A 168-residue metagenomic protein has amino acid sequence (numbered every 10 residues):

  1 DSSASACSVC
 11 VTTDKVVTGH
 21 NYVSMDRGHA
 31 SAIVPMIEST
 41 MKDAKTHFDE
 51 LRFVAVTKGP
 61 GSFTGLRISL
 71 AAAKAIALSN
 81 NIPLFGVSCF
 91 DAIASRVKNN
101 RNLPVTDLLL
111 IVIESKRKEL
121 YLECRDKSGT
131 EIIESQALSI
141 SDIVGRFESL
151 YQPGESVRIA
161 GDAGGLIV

Functional and structural regions predicted by a protein language model:
S2-K58: N-terminal beta-alpha supersecondary unit
V16, P83-V168: Surface "functional belts" at beta-alpha junctions
S24, G28, S79, P104: Residue-level signal for short amphipathic helical patches enriched in basic/charged and nearby hydrophobic residues
H29-A32, I68-A72, S139: Catalytic-loop motifs flanking and including active-site residues across diverse enzymes
I37, A72-I76, I93-V97: Buried hydrophobic packing segments
T40-A44, S79, V97: Stable alpha-helical structural segments in soluble proteins, enriched in small hydrophobic residues
A55-C89: DPxDG-like acidic metal-binding loop motif
